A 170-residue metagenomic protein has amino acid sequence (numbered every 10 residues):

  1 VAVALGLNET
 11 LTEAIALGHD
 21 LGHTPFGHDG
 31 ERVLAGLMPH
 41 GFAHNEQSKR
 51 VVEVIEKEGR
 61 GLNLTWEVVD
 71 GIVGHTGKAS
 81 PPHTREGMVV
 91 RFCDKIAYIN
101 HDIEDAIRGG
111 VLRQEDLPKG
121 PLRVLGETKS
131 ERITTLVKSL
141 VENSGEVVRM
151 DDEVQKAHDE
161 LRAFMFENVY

Functional and structural regions predicted by a protein language model:
V1-T10, F42-Y170: Histidine-centered, transition-metal-coordinating active-site segments
L11-L37, N45: Aspartate-rich (DDxxD/NDxxD/DxxxD) Mg2+/diphosphate-binding motifs and their adjoining helix-loop segments
